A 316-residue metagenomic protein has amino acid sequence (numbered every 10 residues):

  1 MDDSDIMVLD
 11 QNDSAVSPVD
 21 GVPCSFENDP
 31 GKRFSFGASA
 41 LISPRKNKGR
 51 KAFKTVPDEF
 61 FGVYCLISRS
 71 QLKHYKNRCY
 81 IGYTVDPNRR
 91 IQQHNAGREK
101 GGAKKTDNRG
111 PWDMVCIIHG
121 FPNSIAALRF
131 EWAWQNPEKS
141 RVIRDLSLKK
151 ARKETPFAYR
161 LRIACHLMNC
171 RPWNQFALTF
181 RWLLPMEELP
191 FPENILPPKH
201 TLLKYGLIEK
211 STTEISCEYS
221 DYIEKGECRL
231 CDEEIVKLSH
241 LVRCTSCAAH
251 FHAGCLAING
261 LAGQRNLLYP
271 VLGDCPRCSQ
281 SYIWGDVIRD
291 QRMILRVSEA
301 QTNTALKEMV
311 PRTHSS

Functional and structural regions predicted by a protein language model:
M1-R129, Y159-L241, P276-S316: GIY-YIG nuclease catalytic motif and its immediate N-terminal context
A103, A133-K149: Short arginine-rich
D145-L167: A short N-terminal helical cap/helix-turn-helix that marks the beginning of AMP-binding/adenylate-forming
E227, R243, F251, C255 (+1 more regions): The −1 position to Zn-ligating cysteines in a subset of zinc-ribbon hairpins
D232, C247-A248: Detector for the canonical C2H2 zinc-finger "Cys2" submotif
R243-T245, G263, V287: Non-catalytic localization and substrate-recognition regions of ubiquitin/SUMO ligases
A249-N266: Cys/His-coordinated zinc-finger cores
A262-Q280: A short beta-strand-loop micro-motif that forms or neighbors metal/cofactor- and ligand-binding patches at active-site
